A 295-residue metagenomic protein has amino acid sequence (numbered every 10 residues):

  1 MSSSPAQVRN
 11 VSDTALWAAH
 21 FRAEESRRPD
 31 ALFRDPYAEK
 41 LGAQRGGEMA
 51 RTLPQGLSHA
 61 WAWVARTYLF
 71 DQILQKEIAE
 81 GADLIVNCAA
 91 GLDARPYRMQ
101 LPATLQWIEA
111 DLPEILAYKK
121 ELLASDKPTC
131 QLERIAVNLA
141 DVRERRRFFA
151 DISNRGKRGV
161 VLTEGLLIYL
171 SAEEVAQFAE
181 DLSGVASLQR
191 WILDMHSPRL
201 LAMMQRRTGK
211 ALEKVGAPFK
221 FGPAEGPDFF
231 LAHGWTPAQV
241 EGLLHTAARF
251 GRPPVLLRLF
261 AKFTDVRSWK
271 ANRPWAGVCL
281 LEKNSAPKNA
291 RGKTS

Functional and structural regions predicted by a protein language model:
M1-V86, A90-I135, V142-R143, F148-A150 (+1 more regions): Rossmann-like AdoMet
E144-R145, Y169-V185: A short, conserved alpha-helix within the catalytic core of class I
R158-E173: A short SAM/SAH-binding and catalytic strip from SAM-dependent methyltransferases
V160, V185-P198: Conserved beta-strand signature within the Rossmann-like core of class I S-adenosyl-L-methionine
L201-A217: Short, glycine-/aromatic-enriched active-site segment of Class I SAM-dependent methyltransferases
A217-G242: Short alpha-helix
A238-K262: Conserved catalytic loop of SAM-dependent methyltransferase domains
R273-S295: C-terminal lobe and adjacent flexible extensions of AdoMet/dcAdoMet transferase-like proteins
